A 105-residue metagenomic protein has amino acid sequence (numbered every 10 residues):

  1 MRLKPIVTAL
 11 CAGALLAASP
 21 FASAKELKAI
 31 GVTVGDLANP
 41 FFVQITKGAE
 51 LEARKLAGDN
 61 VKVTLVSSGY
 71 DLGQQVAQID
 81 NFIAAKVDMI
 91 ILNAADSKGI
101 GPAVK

Functional and structural regions predicted by a protein language model:
R2-P5, C11, L15, A22-K105: A residue-level marker of the well-folded mature domains of exported/periplasmic proteins
